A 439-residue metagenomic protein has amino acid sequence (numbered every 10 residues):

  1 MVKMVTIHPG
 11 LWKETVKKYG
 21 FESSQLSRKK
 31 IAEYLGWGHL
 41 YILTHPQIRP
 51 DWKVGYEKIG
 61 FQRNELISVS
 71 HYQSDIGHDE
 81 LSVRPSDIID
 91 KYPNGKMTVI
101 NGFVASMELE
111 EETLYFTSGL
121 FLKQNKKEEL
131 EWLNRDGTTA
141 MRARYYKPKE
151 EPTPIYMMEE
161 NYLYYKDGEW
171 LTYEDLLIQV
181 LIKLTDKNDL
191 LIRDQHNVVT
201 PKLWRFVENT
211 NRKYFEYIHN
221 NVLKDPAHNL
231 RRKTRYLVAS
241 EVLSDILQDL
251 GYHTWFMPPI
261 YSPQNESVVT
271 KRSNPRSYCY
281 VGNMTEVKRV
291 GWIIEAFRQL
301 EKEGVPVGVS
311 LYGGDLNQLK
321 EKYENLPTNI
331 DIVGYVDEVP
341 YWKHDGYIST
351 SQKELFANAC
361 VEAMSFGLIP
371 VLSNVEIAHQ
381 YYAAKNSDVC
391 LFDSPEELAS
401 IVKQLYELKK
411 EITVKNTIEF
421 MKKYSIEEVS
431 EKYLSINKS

Functional and structural regions predicted by a protein language model:
K213-L223, R231-S267: Donor nucleotide-sugar binding/catalytic pocket of nucleotide-sugar-dependent glycosyltransferases
V268-K288, I294-R298: Conserved donor-binding/catalytic core segment of Leloir-type glycosyltransferases
V281, G308-L319: Glycosyltransferase donor-sugar binding loop
N283, S387-E396, K403-K409: Conserved acidic donor-binding segment of nucleotide-sugar-dependent glycosyltransferases
L319-V336: Nucleotide-activated donor-binding/catalytic signature segment of Leloir-type glycosyltransferases, i.e., the conserved
Q352: Aromatic "clamp/platform" in nucleotide-sugar-dependent glycosyltransferases that forms part of the donor/acceptor
I369-L372: Short hydrophobic beta-strand element within catalytic cores of glycosyltransferases and related nucleotide-activated
E407-S439: A charged, aromatic-enriched C-terminal amphipathic alpha-helix characteristic of glycosyltransferases across folds
